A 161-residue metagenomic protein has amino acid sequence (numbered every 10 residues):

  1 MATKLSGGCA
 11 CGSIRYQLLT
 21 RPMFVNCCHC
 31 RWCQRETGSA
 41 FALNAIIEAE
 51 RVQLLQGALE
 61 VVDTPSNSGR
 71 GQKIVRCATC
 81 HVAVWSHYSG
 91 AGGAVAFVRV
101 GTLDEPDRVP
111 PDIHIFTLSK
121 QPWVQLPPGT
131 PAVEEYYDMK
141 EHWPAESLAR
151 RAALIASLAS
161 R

Functional and structural regions predicted by a protein language model:
M1-S6, S13-R161: A short Gly-Trp-Pro
